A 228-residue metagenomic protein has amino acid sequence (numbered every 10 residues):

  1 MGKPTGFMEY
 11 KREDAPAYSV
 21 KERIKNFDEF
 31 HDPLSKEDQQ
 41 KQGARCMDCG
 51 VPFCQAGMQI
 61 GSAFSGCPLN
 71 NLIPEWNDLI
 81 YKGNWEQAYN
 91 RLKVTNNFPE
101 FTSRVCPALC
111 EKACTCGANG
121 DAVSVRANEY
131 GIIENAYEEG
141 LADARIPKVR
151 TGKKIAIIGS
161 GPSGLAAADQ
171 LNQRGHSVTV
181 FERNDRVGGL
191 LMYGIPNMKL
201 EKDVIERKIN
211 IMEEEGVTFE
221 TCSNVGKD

Functional and structural regions predicted by a protein language model:
M1-T151: Ferredoxin-type iron-sulfur electron-transfer modules and their immediate structural context
K36, N135-E138, Q170, H176-S177 (+2 more regions): N-terminal export/assembly segments and adjacent metallocofactor-ligating motifs of anaerobic energy-metabolism
Y89-N96, P107, N128, L191-D228: N-terminal Rossmann-like dinucleotide/flavin-binding domain of flavoprotein oxidoreductases that bind FAD/FMN
N97, G161-P162, R186: Residue-level detector of alpha-helix initiation sites
T151-K154, C222: Phosphate-coordination loops involved in phosphoryl transfer and adenosine-cofactor binding
K153-T179: N-terminal Rossmann-like FAD-binding beta1-loop-alpha1 element of flavoenzymes
H176-M192: Glycine-rich FAD pyrophosphate-binding loop
